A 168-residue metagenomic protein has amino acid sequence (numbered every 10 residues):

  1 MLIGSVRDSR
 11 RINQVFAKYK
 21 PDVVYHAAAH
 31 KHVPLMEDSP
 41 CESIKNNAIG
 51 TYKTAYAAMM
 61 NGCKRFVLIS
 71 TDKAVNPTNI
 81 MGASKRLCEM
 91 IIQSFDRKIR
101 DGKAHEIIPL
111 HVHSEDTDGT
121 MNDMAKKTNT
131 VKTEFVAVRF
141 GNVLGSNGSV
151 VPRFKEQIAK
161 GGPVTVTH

Functional and structural regions predicted by a protein language model:
M1, S43, F66, F135-V138: Hydrophobic/aromatic anchor residues within beta-strands of the central parallel beta-sheet of Rossmann-like
L2-V23: Conserved Rossmann-fold cofactor-binding substructure of NAD(P)-dependent oxidoreductases
R7, A74, V143-G145: Conserved sequence/active-site signature of Rossmann-fold short-chain dehydrogenase/reductase
K20, H30-E89, Q93-I108, V112 (+1 more regions): Conserved Rossmann-fold NAD(P)-dependent oxidoreductase catalytic core, especially the SDR/UDP-sugar
V24, K31, F154: Conserved RecA-like P-loop NTPase ATPase core
M36, T128-N142, R153-H168: A conserved pocket-lining segment of Rossmann-fold NAD(P)-dependent short-chain dehydrogenase/reductase
I80, R86, T128-V131, L144-P152: Glycine/proline-rich active-site loop of Rossmann-fold NAD(P)-dependent oxidoreductases
H113-V131: Intrinsic disorder/low-complexity segments
